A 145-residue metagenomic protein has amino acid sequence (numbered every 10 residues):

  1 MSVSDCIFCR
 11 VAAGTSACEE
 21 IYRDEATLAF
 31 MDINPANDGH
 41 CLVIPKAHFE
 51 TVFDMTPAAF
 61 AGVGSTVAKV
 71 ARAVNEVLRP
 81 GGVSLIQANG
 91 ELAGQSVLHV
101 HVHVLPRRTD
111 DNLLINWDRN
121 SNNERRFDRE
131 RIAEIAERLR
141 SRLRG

Functional and structural regions predicted by a protein language model:
M1-G145: HIT superfamily nucleotide-processing domains
